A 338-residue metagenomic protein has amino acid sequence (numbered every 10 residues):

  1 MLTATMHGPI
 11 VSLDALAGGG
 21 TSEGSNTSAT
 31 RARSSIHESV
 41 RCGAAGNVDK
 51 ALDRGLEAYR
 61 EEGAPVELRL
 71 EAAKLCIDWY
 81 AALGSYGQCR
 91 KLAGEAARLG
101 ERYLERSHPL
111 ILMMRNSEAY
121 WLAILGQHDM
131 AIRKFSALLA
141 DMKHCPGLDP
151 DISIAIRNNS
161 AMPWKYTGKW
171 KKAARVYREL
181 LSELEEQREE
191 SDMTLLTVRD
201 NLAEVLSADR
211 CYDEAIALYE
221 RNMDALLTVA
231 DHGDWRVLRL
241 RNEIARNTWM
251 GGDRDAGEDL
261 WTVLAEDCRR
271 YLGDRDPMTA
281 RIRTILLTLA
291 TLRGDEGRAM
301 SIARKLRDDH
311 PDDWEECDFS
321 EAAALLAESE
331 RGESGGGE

Functional and structural regions predicted by a protein language model:
M1-E338: Intrinsic-disorder-linked linear interaction elements in eukaryotic regulatory proteins
